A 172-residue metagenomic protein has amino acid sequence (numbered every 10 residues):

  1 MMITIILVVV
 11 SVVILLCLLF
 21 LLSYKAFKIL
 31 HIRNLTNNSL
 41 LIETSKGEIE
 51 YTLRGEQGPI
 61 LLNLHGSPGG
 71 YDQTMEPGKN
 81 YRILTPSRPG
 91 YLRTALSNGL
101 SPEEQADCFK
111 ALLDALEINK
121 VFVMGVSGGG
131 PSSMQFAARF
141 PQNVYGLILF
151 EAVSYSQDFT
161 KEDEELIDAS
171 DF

Functional and structural regions predicted by a protein language model:
I6-L41: An N-terminal hydrophobic leader/cap segment in hydrolases
T44-R54: A short loop-to-beta-strand scaffold at the N-terminal edge of the catalytic core in hydrolase folds
L53-R93: Conserved HGGG/HGGXW glycine-rich cap/lid loop of the alpha/beta-hydrolase fold
E104-F122: Conserved acidic catalytic loop of the alpha/beta-hydrolase fold
V123-G125, F150: Short beta-strand immediately N-terminal to the catalytic nucleophile in serine-hydrolase-like folds
G125-G129, S133: Gly/Ala-rich beta-loop-alpha elbow adjacent to hydrolase catalytic centers
Q135-R139: Active-site signature of alpha/beta-hydrolase-fold catalytic machinery across serine- and Asp/Cys-nucleophile hydrolases
Y145-F172: Alpha/beta-hydrolase-fold enzymes
